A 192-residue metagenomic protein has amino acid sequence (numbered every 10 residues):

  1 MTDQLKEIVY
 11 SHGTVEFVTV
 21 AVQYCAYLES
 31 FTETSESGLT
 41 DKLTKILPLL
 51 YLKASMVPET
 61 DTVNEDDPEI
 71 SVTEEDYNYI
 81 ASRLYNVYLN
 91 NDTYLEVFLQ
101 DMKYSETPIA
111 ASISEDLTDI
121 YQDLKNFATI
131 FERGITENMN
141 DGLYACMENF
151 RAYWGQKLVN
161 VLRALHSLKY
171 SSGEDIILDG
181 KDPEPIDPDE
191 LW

Functional and structural regions predicted by a protein language model:
T2-Q4, I8-Y10, V15-T73: N-terminal interaction modules that seed assembly of large macromolecular complexes
E7, E33-E36, T40, D67-E74 (+4 more regions): Short, charged/polar micro-motifs that form catalytic or ligand-binding hotspots
V15, E75-N78, S82, E137 (+1 more regions): Generic alpha-helical secondary structure signal
V15, T19, T32, E36 (+5 more regions): Low-complexity, compositionally biased segments
E16-Q23, K42-L49, K53, Y79 (+8 more regions): Charged, amphipathic alpha-helical oligomerization/scaffolding segments
T34, M56-V63, N90-V97, I130-E137 (+2 more regions): Intrinsically disordered or highly flexible coil/loop and linker segments, enriched in small and charged/polar residues
E59-A128: Long amphipathic alpha-helical segments
P108, D123-W192: Acidic, proline/glycine-rich low-complexity IDRs
